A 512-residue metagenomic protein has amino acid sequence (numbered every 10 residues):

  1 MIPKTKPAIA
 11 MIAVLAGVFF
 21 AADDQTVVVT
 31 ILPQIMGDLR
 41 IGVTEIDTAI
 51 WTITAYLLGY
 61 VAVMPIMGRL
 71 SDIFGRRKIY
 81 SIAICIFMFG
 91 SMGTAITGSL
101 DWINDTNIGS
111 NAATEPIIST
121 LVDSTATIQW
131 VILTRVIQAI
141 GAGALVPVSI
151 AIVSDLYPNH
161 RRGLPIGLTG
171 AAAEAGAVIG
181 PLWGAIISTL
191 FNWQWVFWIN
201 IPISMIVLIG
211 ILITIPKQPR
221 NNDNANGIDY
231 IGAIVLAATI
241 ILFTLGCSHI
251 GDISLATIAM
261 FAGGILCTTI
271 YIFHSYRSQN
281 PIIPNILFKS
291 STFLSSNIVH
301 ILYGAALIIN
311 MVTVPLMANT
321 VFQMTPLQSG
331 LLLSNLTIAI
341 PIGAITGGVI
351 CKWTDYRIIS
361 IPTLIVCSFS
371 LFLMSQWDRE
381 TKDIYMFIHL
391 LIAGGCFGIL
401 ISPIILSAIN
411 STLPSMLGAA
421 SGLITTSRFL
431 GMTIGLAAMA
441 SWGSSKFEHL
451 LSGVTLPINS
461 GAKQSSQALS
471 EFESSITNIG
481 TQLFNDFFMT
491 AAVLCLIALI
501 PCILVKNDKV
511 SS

Functional and structural regions predicted by a protein language model:
M1-D23, G37, D105: Cytosolic juxtamembrane N-terminal segment immediately preceding the first transmembrane helix of multi-pass
M11-A16, F20-D23, V28-T30, V43 (+4 more regions): 12-transmembrane solute porter fold
I31-A62, N107-T114, A126-W130, L327-L331: Extracellular/periplasmic helix-loop-helix junction of adjacent transmembrane segments in MFS-like secondary
I35-M36, L70-S71, W183-F191, C247 (+4 more regions): Interfacial helix-cap and linker-helix signal at transmembrane-aqueous boundaries of multi-pass secondary transporters
T54-G68, V146-I150, S334-G347: Central cavity-lining transmembrane alpha-helices of secondary-active solute carriers, predominantly the Major
L58-A62, M92, E174, V178 (+4 more regions): Hydrophobic/small/kink-forming positions within alpha-helical transmembrane segments of polytopic membrane proteins
P65-I231: Helix-loop-helix hairpins in multi-pass membrane proteins, especially solute transporters
T189-V299, A306, L332, I479-N485 (+1 more regions): Hydrophobic transmembrane-helix bundles of small-molecule transporters
